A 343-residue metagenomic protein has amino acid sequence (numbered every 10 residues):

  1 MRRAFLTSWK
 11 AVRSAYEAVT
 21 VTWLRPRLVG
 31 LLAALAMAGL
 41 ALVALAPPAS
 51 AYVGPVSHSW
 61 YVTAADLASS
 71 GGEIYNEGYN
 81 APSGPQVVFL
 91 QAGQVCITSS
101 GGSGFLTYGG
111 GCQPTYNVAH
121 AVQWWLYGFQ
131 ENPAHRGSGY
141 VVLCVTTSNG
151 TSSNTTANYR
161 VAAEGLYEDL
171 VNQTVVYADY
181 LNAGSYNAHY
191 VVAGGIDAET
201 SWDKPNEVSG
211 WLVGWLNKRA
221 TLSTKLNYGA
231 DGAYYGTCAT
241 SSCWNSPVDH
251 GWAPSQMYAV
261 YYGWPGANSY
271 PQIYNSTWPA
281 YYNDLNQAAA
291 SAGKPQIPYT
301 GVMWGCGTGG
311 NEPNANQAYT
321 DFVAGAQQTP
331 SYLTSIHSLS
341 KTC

Functional and structural regions predicted by a protein language model:
M1-L24: N-terminal secretory signal peptides that target proteins for export/translocation
R25-A38: Sec-dependent N-terminal signal peptides
V29, L40-V53: C-terminal region of N-terminal signal peptides and the immediate post-cleavage residues of exported proteins
A51-L90: N-terminal module-boundary/linker segments of secreted carbohydrate-active enzymes
T63-G78, V248-Y261, D284, A318: Short, acidic/polar
E77-L226, G232-G236, G305-T342: Substrate-binding cleft of extracellular glycoside hydrolase catalytic domains
Y190-W202, N245-A280: Aromatic- and acid-rich polysaccharide-binding/catalytic face of secreted or lumenal carbohydrate-active enzymes
Y235-S241, I273, A292-A315: Active-site clefts of carbohydrate-active enzymes
